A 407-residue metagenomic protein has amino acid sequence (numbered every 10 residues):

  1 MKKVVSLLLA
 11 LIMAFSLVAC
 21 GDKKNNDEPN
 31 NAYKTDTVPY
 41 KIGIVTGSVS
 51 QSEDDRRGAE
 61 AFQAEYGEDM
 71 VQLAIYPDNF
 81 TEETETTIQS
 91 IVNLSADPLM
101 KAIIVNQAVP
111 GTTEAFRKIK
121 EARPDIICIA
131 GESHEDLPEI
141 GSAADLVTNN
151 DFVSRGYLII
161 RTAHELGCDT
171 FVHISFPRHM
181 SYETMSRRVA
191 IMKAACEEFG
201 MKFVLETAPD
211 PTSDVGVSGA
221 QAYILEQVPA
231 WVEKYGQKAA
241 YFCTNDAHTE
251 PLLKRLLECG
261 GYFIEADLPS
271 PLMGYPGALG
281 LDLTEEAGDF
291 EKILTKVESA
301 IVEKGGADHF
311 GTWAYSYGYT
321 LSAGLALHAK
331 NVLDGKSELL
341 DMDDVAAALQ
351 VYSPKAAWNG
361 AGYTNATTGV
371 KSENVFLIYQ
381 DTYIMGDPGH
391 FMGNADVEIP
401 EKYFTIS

Functional and structural regions predicted by a protein language model:
S16-A19: C-terminal motif of bacterial Sec signal peptides marking the signal peptidase cleavage site
Y33-G67, Q72-Q89, I104-P110: Extracytoplasmic "Venus flytrap"
I42-T46, P98-V109, I126-G131, V172-I174 (+4 more regions): Periplasmic-binding protein-like
A59, F152-L205, A329: An alpha-beta-alpha
K118-F152: Flexible loop/hinge segments that line or gate small-molecule binding clefts
L146-H173, Y223, I293-A300, S316-L333: Hydrophobic alpha-helical segments within soluble ligand-binding/sensing domains
A195-F203, E250-D334: Extracellular/periplasmic periplasmic-binding protein-like sensory domains
I293-S407: Hinge/cleft segment of the Venus flytrap/periplasmic-binding protein
